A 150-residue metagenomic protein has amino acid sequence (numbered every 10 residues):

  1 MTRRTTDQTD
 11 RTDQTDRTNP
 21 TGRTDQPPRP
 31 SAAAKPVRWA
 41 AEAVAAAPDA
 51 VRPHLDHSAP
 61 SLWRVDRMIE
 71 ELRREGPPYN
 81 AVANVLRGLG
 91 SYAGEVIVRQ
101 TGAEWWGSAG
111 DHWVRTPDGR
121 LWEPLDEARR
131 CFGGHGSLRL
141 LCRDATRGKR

Functional and structural regions predicted by a protein language model:
M1-D7, P48-R52, E71, R139 (+1 more regions): Acidic, serine/threonine-rich, charge-biased low-complexity segments in large eukaryotic scaffold/adaptor proteins
R3, T21-H54: N-terminal intrinsically disordered, low-complexity segments enriched in P/E/S/T
T6-T24: Long, intrinsically disordered low-complexity tandem-repeat segments
R29, A33, V37, H54 (+3 more regions): Intrinsic-disorder-associated interaction segments
K35, W39-E42, P60, R64-R67 (+2 more regions): Exposed alpha-helical structural elements
A46-R74: An N-terminal amphipathic alpha-helical segment
G76-G119: Amphipathic, interaction-prone secondary-structure segments
V114-R150: A recognition module on extended beta-rich or small alphabeta surfaces enriched in W/G with H and D/E
